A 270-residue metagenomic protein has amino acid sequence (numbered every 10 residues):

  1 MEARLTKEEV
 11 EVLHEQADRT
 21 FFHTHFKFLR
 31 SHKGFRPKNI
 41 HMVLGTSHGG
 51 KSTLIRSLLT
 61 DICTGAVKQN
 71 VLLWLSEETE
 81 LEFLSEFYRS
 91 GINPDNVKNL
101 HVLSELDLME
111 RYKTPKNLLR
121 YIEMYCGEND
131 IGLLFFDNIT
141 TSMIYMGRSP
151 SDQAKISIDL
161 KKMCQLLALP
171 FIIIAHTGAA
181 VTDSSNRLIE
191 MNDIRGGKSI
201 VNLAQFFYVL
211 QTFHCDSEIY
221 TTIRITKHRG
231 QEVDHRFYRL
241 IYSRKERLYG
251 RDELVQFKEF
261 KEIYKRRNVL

Functional and structural regions predicted by a protein language model:
M1-F28, H41, S47-S52, C63 (+5 more regions): C-terminal regions of RecA-like/P-loop NTPase motor modules
K7-V10, T24, T46, A66-S151 (+2 more regions): Conserved inter-motif catalytic segment of the P-loop NTP-binding fold
L29-P94, L203-Q205: Walker A/P-loop NTP-binding active-site region of P-loop NTPases, recognizing the glycine-rich GxxxxGKT/S
N70-L72, I172, Y208-L210: Short hydrophobic alpha-helical runs that function as membrane-insertion/retention elements
L73-W74, F135-F136, L169-T177: Structural recognition of the conserved hydrophobic beta-strand(s) that form the central parallel beta-sheet of P-loop
I139, T177, T212: Flexible loop residues that form catalytic and substrate-binding hotspots at small-molecule/glycan-binding clefts
T141-M143, G178-T182: Short, active-site-adjacent cap segments at secondary-structure transitions
P150-D159, E190-I194: Charged helix-capping and loop-helix junction motifs
